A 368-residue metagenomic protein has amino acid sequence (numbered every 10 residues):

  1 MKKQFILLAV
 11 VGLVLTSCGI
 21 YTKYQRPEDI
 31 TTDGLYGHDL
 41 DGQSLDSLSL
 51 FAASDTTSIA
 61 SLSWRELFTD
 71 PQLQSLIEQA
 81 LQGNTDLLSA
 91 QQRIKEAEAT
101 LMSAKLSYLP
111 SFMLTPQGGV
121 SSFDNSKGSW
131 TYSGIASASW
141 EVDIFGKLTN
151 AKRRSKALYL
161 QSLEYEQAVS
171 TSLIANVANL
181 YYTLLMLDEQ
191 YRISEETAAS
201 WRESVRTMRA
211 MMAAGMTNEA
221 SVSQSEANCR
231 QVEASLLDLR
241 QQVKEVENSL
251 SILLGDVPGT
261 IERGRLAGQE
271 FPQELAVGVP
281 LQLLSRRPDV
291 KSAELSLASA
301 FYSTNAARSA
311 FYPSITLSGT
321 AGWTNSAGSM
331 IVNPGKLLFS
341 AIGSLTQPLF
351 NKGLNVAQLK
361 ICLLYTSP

Functional and structural regions predicted by a protein language model:
K3-L8, T16-Q82, R240-S285, Y365: Terminal intrinsically disordered/low-complexity segments used for targeting and assembly
S17, L109-S111, E245, Y312-S314: Strand-connecting loop/turn motifs
S47, F51-T69, E78, P116-S139 (+4 more regions): Small/polar, glycine/serine/threonine/aspartate-rich low-complexity segments that form flexible
Q79-L88, K95-P110, D124, S137-R154 (+7 more regions): A glycine-/polar-enriched beta->alpha junction
A90-A104, V169, A175-E196, E203-V205 (+6 more regions): Amphipathic alpha-helical coiled-coil segments
A157, E164-V279: Periplasmic alpha-helical coiled-coil/stalk elements that build and connect Gram-negative outer-membrane
